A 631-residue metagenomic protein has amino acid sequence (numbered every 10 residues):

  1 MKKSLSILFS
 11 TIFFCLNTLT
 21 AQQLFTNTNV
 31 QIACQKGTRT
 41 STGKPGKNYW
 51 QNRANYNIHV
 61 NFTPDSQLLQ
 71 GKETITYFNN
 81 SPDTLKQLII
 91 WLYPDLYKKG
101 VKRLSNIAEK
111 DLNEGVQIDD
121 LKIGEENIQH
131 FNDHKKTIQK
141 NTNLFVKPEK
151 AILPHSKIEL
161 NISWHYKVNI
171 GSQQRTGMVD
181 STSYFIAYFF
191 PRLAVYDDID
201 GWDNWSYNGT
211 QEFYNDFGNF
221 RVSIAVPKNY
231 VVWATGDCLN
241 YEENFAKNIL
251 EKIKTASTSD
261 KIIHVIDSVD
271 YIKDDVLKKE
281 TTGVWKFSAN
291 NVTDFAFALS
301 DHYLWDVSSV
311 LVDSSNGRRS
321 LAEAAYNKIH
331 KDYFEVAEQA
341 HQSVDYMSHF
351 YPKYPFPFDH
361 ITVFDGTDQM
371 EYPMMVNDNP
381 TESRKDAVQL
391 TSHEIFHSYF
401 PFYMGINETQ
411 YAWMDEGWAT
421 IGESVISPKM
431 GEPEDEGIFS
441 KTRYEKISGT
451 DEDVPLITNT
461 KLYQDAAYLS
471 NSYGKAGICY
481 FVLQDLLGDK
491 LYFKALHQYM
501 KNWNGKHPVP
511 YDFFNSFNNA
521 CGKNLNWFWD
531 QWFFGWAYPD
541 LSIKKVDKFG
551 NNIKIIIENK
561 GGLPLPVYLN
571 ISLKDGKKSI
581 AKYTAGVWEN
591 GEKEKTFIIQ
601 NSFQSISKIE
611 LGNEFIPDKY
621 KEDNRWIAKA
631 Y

Functional and structural regions predicted by a protein language model:
A21, F25-R39, N52-A54, F287 (+1 more regions): Hydrophobic alpha-helical and helix-loop surface patches within well-folded domains that function as non-catalytic
L24-I89: Early extracytoplasmic/domain-onset interaction patches
N27, L68, F78, I107-T182 (+3 more regions): A surface-exposed beta-strand-loop module
E73-I75, N79, I90-P94, P148 (+4 more regions): Short, hydrophobic/aromatic-enriched beta-strand segments in well-ordered soluble domains
L85-I128, P227-Y230, S572, S579-Y583: Solvent-exposed beta-hairpin/edge-strand motifs
G100-D111, H165-F220, Y241, F615-Y631: Glycine/proline-rich low-complexity spacer/linker segments in large multi-domain proteins
V195-D198, Q211-S392, I421: Hydrophobic helix-coil surface modules that form long, contiguous segments used for peptide/substrate interaction
W233-A234, K548-G612: Beta-strand-rich binding/interaction modules
